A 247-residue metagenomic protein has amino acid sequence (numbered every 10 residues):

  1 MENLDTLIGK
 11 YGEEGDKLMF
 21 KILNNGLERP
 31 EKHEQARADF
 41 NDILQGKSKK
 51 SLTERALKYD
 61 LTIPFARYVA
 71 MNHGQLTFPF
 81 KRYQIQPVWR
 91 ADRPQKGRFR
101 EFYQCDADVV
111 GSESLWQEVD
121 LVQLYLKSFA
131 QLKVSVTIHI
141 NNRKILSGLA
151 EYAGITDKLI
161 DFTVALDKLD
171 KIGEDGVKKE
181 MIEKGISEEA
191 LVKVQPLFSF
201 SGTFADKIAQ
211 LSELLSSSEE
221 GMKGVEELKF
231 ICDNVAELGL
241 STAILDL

Functional and structural regions predicted by a protein language model:
M1-G15, I140-I155: Beta-rich nucleic-acid/ligand-interaction surfaces
M1-L4, N41-L52, D60-S135, K144 (+1 more regions): Positively charged, Gly/Ser-enriched RNA/tRNA-binding surfaces
M1-R55: Polyanion/phosphate-binding surface patch
L7-G9, E31-E34, P94-R100, L149-A153: Short acidic, glycine/serine/threonine-rich loops at helix termini
Y11-P30, G154-I182, I186: Acidic, His- and aromatic-enriched active-site or binding-groove loops in soluble protein domains that engage sugars
E28-A38, V119-L124, H139-I145, I172-K178: Low-complexity, flexible helical/coil segments
L57, I138: Small/polar loops that bind or transfer phosphate-bearing groups
H139-I140, F162-L166, L245-L247: A generic structural motif
